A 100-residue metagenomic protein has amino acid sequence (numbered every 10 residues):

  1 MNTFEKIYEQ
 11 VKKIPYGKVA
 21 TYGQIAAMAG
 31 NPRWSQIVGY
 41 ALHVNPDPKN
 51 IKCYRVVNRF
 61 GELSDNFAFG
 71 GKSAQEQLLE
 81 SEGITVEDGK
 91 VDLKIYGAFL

Functional and structural regions predicted by a protein language model:
M1-L100: Nucleic acid-binding interface residues in structured DNA/RNA-binding domains, emphasizing the DNA-engaging scaffolds
